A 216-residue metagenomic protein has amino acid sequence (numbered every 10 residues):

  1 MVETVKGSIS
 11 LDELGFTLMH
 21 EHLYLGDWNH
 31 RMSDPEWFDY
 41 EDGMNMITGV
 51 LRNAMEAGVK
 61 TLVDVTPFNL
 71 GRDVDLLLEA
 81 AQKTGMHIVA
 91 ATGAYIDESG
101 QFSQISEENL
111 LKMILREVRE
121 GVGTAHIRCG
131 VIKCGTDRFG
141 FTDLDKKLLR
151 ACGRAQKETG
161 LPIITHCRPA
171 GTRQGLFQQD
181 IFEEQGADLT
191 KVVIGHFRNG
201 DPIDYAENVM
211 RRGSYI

Functional and structural regions predicted by a protein language model:
M1-E21: N-terminal basic/disordered segments at the start of proteins
L14-Y24, M32-H87, N109-I127: Alpha-helical scaffold segments that flank or form the walls of functional sites
T17-E21, T61-D64, I88-T92, G130-C134 (+3 more regions): Hydrophobic faces of well-ordered beta-strands that scaffold small-molecule active sites in alpha/beta enzyme cores
H22-Y24, P67-F68, G93-D97, G135-D137 (+2 more regions): Active-site beta-loop-alpha junctions enriched in small/polar residues
R31-G43, C134-F139, I163-P169: Glycine-rich phosphate-binding "P-loop"
N53-A54, A81, C152-A155, F182 (+1 more regions): Generic structural signal for hydrophobic
E79-K83, H87-P162, S214-Y215: Active-site gating/metal-coordination segments in enzymes
G160-I216: Active-site core of metal-dependent hydrolases
